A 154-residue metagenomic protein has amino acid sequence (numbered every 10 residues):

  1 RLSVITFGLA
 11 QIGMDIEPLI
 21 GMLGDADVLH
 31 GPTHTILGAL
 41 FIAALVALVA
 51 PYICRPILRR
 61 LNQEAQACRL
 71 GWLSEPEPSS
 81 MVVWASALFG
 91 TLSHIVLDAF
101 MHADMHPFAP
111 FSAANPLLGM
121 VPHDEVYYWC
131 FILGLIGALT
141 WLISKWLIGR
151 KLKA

Functional and structural regions predicted by a protein language model:
R1-A154: N-terminal membrane-targeting hydrophobic helices
